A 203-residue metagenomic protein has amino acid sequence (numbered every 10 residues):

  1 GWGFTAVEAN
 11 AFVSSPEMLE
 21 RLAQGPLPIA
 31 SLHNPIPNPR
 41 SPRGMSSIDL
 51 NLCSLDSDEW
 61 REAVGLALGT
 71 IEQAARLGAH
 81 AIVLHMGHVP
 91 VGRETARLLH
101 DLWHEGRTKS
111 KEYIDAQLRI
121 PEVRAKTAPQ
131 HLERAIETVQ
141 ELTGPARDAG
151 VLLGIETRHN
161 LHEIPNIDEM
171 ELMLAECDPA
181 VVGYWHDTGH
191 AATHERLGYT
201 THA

Functional and structural regions predicted by a protein language model:
G1, S15-M18, E62-Q73, A135 (+1 more regions): Short, acidic/polar
G1-S15, R76-A81: Catalytic domains of carbohydrate-active enzymes, especially glycoside hydrolases
A6-E20, P39-R40, P90-G92, N160-N166 (+1 more regions): Acidic-and-aromatic substrate-binding clefts and catalytic sites of carbohydrate-active enzymes
F12, M45-S54: Alpha/beta catalytic barrel-like cores
P16-H33: Aromatic-lined substrate-binding rim segments of carbohydrate-active enzymes
A23-P26, I48-L50, H100-D101, E171-M173 (+1 more regions): Short, hinge-like loop/turn segments at secondary-structure boundaries
I29-P39, L84, Y184-D187, A203: Non-cysteine beta-strand/loop elements that form the S-adenosyl-L-methionine
L52-H186: Active-site acidic/histidine proton-transfer and metal-coordination neighborhood in alpha/beta enzyme cores
